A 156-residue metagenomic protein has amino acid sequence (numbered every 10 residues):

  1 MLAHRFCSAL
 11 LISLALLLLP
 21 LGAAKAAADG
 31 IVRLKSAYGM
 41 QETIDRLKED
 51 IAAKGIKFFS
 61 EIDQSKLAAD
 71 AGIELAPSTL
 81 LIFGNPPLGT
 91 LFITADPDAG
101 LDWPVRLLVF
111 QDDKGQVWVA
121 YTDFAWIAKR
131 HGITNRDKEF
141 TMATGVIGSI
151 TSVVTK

Functional and structural regions predicted by a protein language model:
M1-L11: Bacterial N-terminal signal peptides that target proteins for export
A9-P20: Bacterial N-terminal signal peptides
A26-I56, V153-K156: Terminal, regulation- and interaction-focused segments at domain boundaries
S36-I44, E61, I133-F140: Solvent-exposed, acidic/flexible segments
Q41-I44, K48, S65, T144-G148: Extracytoplasmic/secreted envelope proteins and their assembly/folding machinery, especially bacterial periplasmic
A52-V105, V109: Compact, glycine-rich, soluble single-domain proteins
R106-I133: Beta-strand/loop substructures that line and gate deep hydrophobic ligand-binding cavities in soluble
F124-K156: C-terminal partner/receptor-binding element of secreted or periplasmic proteins
